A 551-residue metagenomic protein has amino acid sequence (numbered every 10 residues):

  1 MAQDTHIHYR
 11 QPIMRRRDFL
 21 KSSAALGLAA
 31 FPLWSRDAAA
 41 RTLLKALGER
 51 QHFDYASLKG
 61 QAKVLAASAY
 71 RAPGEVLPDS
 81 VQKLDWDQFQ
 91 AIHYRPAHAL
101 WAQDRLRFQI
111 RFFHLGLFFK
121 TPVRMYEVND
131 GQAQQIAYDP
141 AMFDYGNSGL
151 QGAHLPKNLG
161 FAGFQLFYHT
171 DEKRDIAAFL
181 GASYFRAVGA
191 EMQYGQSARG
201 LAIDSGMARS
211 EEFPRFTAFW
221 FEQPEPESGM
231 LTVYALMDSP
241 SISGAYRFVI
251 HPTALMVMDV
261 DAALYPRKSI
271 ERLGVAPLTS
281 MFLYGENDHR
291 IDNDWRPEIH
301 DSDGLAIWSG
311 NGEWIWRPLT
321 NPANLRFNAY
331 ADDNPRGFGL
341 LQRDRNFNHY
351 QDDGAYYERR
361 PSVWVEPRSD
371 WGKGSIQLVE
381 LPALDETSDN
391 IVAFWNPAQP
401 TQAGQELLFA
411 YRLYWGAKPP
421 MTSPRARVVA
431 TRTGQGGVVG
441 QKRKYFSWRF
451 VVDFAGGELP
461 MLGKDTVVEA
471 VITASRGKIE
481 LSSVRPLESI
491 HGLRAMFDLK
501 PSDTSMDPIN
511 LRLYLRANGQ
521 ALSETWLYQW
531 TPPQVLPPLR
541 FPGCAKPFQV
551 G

Functional and structural regions predicted by a protein language model:
M1-D18, A25-L33, A39-R41: N-terminal secretory signal peptides
R41-W86, H93-R95, F113, H349-G551: Terminal accessory/anchoring regions of large secretory-pathway or extracellular enzymes
A69-M207: Solvent-exposed N-terminal domain segments of exported/luminal and surface proteins
D87, A190, E271, V275-A276 (+2 more regions): A contiguous, surface-exposed recognition patch within enzymatic or periplasmic domains that forms
P122-N129, M258-P266, Y411-L413: Beta-strand cores of secreted/periplasmic/IMS beta-sandwich domains, seen most often in copper-related folds
V123, L231-V233, G244-F248, M258-V260 (+5 more regions): Hydrophobic residues positioned within well-ordered beta-strands of beta-sheet architectures
S197-T253, G372-L384, S388: Extended, loop-rich substrate-binding clefts of extracytoplasmic carbohydrate-active enzymes
A235-Y284: Acidic, contiguous internal or C-terminal segments within carbohydrate-active enzymes that form a structured patch used
